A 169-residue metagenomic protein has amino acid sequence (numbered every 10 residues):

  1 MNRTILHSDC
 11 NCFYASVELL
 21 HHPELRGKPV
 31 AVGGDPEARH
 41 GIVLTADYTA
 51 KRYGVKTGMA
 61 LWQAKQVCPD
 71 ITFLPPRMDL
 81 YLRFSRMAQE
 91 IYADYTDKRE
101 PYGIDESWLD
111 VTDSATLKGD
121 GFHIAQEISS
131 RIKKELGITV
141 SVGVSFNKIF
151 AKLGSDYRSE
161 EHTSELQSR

Functional and structural regions predicted by a protein language model:
M1-S164: Gly/Gly-Pro- and Ser/Thr-rich, intrinsically disordered tail segments characteristic of DNA damage-repair and tolerance
E165-R169: Short "domain-exit" segments at the C-terminal end of structured domains
